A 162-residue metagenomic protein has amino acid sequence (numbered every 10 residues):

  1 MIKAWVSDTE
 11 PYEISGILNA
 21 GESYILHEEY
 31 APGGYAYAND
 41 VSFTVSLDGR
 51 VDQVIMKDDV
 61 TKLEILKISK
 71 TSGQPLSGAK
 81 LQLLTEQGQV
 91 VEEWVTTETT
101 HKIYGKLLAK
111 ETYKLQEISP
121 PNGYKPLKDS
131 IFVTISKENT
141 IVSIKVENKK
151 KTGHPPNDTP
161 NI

Functional and structural regions predicted by a protein language model:
M1-I162: Solvent-exposed loop/turn and edge beta-strand elements of beta-rich ligand-binding domains
